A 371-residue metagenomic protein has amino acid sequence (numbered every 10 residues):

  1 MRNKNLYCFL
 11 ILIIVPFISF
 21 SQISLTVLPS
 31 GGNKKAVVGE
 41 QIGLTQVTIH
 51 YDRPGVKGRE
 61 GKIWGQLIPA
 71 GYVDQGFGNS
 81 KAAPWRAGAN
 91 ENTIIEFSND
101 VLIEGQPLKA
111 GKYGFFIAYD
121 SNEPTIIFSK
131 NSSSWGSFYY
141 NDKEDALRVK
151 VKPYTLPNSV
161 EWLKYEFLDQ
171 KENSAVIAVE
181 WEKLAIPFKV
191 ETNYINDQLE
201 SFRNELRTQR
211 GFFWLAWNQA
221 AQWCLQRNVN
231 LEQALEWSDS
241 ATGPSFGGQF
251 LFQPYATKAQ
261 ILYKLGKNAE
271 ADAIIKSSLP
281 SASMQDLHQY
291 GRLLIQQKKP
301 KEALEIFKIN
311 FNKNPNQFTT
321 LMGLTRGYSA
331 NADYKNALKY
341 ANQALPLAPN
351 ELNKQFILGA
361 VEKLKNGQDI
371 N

Functional and structural regions predicted by a protein language model:
M1-L25: Bacterial Sec-dependent N-terminal signal peptides
Q22-G31, I370: Cleaved targeting-peptide boundary
P29-K57: N-terminal targeting signals for Sec/Tat export/insertion, comprising classic cleavable signal peptides
H50-A110, F116-A216: Extended, well-structured beta-strand/loop surface patches that form recognition or cofactor-anchoring regions within
F202-Q209, T242-F246, L279-P280, F311 (+2 more regions): A conserved position within tetratricopeptide repeats
L215-S240, P244-P315, T319-T320, R326: Alpha-helical adaptor scaffolds
A221, L235, K258, L324 (+4 more regions): Heptad-repeat amphipathic alpha-helical coiled-coil interaction surface used for oligomerization/assembly
L279-A282, S329-L352: TPR/TPR-like (Sel1-like) alpha-helical repeat modules
